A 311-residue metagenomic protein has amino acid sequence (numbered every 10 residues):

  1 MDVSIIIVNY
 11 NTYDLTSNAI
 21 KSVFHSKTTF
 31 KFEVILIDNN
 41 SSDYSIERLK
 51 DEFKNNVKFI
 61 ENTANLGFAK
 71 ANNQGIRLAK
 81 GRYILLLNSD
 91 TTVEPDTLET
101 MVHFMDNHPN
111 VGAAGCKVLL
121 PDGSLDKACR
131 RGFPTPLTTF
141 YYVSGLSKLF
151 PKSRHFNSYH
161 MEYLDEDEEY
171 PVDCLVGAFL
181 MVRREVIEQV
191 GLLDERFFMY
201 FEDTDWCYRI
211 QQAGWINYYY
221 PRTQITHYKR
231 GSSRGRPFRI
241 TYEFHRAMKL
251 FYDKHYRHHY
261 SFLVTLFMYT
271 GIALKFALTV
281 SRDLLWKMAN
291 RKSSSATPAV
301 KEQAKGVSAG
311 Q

Functional and structural regions predicted by a protein language model:
K21-K31: Short, acidic, metal-binding catalytic loop of nucleotide-sugar glycosyltransferases
S22, D38-E47, A64: A conserved acidic beta->alpha catalytic loop
E61-A79, T100: Glycine-rich, basic loop-to-helix element that forms the pyrophosphate-binding segment of sugar-nucleotide handling
I84: Short aromatic/hydrophobic "clamp" motif used to bind/position activated sugar donors
E94-A128: Conserved donor NDP-sugar-binding/catalytic core segment of glycosyltransferases
F133-V172: Short, flexible, basic/aromatic active-site loop/helix in glycosyltransferases
L164-Q224: A short, conserved alpha-helix in the catalytic core of glycosyltransferases
Y208-W286: Active-site-adjacent helix/loop segment of glycosyltransferases that harbors family-specific signature motifs
